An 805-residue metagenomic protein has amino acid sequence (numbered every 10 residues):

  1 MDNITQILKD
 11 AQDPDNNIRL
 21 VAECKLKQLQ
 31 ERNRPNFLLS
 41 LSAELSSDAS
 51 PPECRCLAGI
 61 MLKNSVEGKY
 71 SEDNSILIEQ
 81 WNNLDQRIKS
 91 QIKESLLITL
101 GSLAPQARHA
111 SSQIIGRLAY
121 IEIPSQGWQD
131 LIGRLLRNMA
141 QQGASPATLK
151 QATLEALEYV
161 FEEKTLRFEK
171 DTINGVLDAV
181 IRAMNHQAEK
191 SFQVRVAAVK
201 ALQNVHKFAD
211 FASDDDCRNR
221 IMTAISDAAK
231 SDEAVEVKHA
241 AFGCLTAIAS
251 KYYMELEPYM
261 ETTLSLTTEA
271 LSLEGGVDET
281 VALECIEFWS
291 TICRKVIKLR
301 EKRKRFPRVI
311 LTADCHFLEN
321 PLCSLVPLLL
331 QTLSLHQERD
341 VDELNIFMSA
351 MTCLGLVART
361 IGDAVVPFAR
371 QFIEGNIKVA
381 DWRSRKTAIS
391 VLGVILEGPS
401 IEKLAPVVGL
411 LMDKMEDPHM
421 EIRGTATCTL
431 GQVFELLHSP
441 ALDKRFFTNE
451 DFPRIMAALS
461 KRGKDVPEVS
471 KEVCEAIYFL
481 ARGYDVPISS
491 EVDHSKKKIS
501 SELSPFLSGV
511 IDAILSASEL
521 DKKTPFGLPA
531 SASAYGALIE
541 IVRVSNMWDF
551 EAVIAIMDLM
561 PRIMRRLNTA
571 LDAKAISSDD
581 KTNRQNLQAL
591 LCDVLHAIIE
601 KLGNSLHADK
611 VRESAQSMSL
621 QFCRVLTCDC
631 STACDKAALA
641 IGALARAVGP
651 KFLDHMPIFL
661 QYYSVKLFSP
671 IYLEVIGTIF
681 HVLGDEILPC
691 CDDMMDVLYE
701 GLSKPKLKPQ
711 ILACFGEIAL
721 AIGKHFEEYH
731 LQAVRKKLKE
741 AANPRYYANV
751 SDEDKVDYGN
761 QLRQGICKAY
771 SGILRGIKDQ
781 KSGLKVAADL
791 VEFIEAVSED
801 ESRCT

Functional and structural regions predicted by a protein language model:
M1-T805: Karyopherin-beta/Importin-beta family HEAT-repeat alpha-solenoid scaffold
